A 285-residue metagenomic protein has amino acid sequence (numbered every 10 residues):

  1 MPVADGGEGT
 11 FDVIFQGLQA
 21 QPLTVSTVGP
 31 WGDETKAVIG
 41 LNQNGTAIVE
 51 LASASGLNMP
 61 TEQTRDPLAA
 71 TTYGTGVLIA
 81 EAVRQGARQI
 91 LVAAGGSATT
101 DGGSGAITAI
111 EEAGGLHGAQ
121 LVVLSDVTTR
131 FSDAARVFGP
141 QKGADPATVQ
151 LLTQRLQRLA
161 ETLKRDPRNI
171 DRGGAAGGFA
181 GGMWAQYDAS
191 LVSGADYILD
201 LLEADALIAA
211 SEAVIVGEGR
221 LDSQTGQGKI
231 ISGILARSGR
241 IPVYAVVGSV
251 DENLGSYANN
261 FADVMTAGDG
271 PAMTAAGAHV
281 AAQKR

Functional and structural regions predicted by a protein language model:
M1-R285: N-terminal loops that bind phosphate or other acidic moieties and the adjacent beta-alpha structural core
